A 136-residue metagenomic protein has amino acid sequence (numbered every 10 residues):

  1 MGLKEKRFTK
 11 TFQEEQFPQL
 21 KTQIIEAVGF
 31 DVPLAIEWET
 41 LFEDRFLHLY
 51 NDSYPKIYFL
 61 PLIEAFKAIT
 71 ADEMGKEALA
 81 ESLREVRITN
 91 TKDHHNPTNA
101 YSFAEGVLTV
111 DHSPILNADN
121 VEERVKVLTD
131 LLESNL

Functional and structural regions predicted by a protein language model:
M1-F17: N-terminal leader/targeting segments
E5, F17, K21, F59-L62 (+2 more regions): Short amphipathic alpha-helical segments that mediate assembly, nucleic-acid/protein binding, or membrane association
F8-F12, I24, F42, I115-L116 (+1 more regions): Extended hydrophobic/Leu-rich segments
Q16, Q23-I24, F30-L34: Acidic, contiguous N-terminal accessory segments
F30-S53: Acidic/histidine-rich, surface-exposed loop or edge segments in extracytoplasmic proteins
F46-N117: Auxiliary, metal-adjacent structural segments of Zn-dependent hydrolase domains
V110, I115-L136: Active-site recognition of the HExxH zinc-binding catalytic motif
